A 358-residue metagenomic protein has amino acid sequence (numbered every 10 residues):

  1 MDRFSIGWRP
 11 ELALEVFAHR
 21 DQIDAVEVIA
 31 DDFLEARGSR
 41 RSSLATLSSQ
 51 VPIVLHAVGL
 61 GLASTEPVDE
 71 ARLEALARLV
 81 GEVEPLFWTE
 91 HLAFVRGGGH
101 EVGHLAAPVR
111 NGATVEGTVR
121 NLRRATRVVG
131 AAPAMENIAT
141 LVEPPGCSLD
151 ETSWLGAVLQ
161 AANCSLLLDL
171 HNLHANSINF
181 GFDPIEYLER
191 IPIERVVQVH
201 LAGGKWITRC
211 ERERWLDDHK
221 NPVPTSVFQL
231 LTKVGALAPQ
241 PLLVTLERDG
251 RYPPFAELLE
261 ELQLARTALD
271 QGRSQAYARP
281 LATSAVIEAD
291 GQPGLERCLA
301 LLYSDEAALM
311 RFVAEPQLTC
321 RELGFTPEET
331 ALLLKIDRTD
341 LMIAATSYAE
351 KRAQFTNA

Functional and structural regions predicted by a protein language model:
M1-V16: Boundary/entry segment of secreted carbohydrate-active catalytic domains
E11-A13, A30-S42, G61-A71, L141-L149 (+3 more regions): Acidic-and-aromatic substrate-binding clefts and catalytic sites of carbohydrate-active enzymes
E15-D21, R37-L55, A71-L86, T126-V128 (+3 more regions): Acidic (Asp/Glu)-rich catalytic clusters
V26, W88, D169, V199 (+1 more regions): Conserved, mostly hydrophobic/aromatic
R37, P67, A106-V115, N176-P239: Gly/Pro-rich active-site loop or hairpin
D69-L166: Active-site acidic/histidine proton-transfer and metal-coordination neighborhood in alpha/beta enzyme cores
P254-Y277: C-terminal helical cap(s) of enzyme catalytic domains, especially alpha/beta-barrels
A278-A358: Terminal, compositionally biased segments used for targeting/anchoring and flexible tails
